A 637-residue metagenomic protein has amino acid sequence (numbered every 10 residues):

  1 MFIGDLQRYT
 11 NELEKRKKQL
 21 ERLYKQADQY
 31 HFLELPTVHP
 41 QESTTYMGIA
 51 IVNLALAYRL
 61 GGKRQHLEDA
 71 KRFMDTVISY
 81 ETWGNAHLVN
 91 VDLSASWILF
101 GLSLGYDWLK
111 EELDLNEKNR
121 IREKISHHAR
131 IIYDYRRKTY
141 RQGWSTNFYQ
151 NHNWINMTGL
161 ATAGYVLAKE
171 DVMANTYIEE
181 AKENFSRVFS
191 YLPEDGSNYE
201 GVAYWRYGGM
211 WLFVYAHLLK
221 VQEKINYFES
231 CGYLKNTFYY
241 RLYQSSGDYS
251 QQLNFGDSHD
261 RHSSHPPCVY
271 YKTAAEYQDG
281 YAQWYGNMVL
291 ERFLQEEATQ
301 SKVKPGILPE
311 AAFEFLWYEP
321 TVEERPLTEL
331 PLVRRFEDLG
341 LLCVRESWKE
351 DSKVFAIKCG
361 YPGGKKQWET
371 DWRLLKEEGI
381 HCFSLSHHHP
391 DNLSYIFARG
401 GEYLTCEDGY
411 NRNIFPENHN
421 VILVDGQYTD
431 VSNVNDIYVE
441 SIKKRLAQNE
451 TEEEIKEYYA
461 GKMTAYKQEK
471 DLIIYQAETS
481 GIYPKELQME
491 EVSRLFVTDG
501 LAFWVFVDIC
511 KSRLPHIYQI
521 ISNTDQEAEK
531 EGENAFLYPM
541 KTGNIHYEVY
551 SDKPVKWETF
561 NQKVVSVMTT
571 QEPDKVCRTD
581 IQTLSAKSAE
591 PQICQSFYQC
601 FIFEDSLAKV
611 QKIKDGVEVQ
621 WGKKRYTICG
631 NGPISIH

Functional and structural regions predicted by a protein language model:
M1-T37, S347: Low-complexity, Ser/Thr/Pro/Gly-enriched N-terminal "stalk/linker" regions
F2, L6-R16, D114, I125 (+4 more regions): Intrinsic-disorder-associated interaction segments
E12, L23-Q26, K124, H128 (+9 more regions): Residues that form generic nucleotide/phosphate-binding pockets
E14, L20-E21, E194-D195, P305-I307 (+1 more regions): Alpha-helical interaction segments
Q26, Y30-L33, Y80, Y135 (+5 more regions): Surface-exposed polar/charged interaction patches
A27, G164, Y475-A477: Glycine-centered structural positions embedded in regular secondary structure
T37-D248, D257: Aromatic-lined, polymer-binding surfaces characteristic of secreted/periplasmic polysaccharide-degrading enzymes
Y204, G209-H637: Extended polysaccharide-engagement surfaces of secreted carbohydrate-active enzymes
